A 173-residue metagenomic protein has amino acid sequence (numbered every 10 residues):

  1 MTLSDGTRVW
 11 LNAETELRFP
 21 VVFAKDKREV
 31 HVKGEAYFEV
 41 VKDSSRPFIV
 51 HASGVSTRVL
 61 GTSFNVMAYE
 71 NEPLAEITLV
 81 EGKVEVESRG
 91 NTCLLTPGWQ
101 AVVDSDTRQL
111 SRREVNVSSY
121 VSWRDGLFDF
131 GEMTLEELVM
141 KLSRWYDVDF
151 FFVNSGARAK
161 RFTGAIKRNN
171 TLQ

Functional and structural regions predicted by a protein language model:
M1-Q173: A residue-level detector for the "anchor" residue at the start of short, highly conserved motifs
